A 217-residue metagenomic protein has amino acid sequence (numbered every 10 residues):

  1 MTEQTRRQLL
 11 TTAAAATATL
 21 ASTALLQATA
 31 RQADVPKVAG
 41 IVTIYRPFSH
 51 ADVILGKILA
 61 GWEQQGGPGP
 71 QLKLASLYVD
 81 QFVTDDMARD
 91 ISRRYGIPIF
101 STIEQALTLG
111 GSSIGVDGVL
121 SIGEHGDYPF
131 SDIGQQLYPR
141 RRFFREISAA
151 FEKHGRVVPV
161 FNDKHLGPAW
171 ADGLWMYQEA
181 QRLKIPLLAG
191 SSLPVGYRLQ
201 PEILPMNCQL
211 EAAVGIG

Functional and structural regions predicted by a protein language model:
M1-T17: N-terminal secretory signal peptides and thylakoid transit peptides that target proteins across membranes
A21-A33: Bacterial Sec-dependent signal peptides at the C-terminal "C-region" and cleavage site
A30-R94, L210-A213: N-terminal Rossmann-like dinucleotide-binding module
G40, D117-S121, N162: Redox-cofactor binding/interface segments in oxidoreductases and associated redox assembly factors
I44, S49, V53, K57-Q64 (+5 more regions): Extended, composition-driven regions rather than compact fold-specific motifs
Y95-P129, F143-E152: A structured beta-alpha segment of the ubiquitous adenosine-cofactor-binding alpha/beta core
E124-P194: Beta-strand-loop-alpha-helix segment that lines the small-molecule cofactor/substrate pocket of alpha/beta enzymes
A180-G217: Predominantly a Rossmann-like dinucleotide-binding segment in NAD(P)-dependent oxidoreductases
